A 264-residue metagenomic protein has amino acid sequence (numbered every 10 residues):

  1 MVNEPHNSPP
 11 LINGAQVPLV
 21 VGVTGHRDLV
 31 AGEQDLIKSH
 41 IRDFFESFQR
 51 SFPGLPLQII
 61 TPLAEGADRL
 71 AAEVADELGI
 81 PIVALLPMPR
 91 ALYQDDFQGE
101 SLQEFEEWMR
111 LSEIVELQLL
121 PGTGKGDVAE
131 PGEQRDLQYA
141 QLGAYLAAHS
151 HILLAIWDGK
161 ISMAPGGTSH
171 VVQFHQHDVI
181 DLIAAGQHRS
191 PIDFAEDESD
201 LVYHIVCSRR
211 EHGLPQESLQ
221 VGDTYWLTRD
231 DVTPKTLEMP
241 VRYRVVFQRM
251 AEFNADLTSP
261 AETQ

Functional and structural regions predicted by a protein language model:
V2-R249: Acidic/glycine-enriched connector segments
A251-Q264: Basic, amphipathic N-terminal segments
